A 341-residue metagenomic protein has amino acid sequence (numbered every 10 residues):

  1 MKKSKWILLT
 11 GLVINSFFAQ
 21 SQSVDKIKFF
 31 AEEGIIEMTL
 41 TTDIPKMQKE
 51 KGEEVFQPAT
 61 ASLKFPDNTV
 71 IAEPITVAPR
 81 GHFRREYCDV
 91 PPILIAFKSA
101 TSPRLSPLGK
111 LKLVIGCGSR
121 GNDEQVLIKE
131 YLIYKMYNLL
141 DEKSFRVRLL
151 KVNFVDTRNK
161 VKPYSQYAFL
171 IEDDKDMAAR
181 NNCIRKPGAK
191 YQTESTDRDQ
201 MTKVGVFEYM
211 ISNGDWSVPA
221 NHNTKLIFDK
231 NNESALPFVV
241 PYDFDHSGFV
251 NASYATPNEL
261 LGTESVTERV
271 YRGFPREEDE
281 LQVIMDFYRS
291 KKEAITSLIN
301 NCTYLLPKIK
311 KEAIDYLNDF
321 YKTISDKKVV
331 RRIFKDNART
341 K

Functional and structural regions predicted by a protein language model:
M1-S23: Bacterial Sec-dependent N-terminal signal peptides
S21-K341: Phosphate/dinucleotide-binding and metal-coordinating scaffold of catalytic cores in nucleotide-dependent enzymes
